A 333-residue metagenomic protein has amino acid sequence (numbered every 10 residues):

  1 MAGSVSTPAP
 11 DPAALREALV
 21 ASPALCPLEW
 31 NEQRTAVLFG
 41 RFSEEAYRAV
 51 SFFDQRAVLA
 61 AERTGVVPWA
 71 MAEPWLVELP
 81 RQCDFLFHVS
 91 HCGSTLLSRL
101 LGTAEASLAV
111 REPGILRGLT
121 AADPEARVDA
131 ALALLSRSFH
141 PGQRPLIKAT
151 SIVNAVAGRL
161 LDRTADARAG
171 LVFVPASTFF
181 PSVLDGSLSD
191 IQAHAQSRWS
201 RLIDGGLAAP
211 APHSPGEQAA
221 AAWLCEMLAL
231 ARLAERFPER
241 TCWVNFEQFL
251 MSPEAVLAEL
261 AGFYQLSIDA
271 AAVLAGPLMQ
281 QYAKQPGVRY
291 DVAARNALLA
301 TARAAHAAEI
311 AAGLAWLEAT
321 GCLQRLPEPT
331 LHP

Functional and structural regions predicted by a protein language model:
M1-L76, A208-A219, M227, A231-F237 (+2 more regions): PAPS-dependent sulfotransferases, especially Golgi type II membrane carbohydrate sulfotransferases
G3, D11-G186: PAPS-dependent sulfotransferase catalytic domain
H88-H91, H140, H194, H213 (+2 more regions): Histidine (H) residue identity feature
G118-A122, S151-R240, N245-A270: PAPS-dependent sulfotransferase catalytic domain
E125-L134, S189-D204, R289-L298: A polyampholytic, Gly/Pro-enriched intrinsically disordered region
